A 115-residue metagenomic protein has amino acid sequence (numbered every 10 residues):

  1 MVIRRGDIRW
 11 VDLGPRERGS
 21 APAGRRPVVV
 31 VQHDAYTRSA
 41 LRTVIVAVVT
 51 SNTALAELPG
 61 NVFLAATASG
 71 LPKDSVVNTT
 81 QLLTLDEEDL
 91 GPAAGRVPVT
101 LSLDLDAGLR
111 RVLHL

Functional and structural regions predicted by a protein language model:
M1-L115: Conserved functional hotspots at enzyme active or ligand-binding sites that engage polyanionic ligands
